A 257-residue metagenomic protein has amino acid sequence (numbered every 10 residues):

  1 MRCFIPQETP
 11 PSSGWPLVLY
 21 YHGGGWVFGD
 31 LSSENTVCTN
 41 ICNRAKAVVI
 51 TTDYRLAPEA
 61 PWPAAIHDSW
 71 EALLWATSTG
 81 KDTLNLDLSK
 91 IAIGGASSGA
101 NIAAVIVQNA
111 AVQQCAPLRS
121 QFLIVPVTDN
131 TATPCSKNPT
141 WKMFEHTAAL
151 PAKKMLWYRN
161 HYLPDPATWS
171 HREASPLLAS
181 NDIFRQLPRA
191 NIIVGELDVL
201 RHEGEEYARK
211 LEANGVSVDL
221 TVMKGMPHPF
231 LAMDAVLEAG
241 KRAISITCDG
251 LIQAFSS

Functional and structural regions predicted by a protein language model:
M1-S257: Alpha/beta-hydrolase superfamily serine-hydrolase fold, recognizing
